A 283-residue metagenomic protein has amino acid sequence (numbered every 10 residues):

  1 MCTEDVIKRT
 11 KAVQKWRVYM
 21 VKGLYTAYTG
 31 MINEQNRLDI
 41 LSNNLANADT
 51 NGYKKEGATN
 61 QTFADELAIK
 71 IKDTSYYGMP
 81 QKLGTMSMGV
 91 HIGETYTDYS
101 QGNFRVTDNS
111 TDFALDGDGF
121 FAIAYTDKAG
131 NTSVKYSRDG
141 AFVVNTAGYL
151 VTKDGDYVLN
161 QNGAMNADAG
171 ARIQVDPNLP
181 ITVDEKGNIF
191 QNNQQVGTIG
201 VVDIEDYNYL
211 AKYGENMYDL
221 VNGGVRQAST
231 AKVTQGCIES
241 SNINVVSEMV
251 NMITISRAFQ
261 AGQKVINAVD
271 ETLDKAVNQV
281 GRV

Functional and structural regions predicted by a protein language model:
C2-V283: Amphipathic alpha-helical polymerization modules
